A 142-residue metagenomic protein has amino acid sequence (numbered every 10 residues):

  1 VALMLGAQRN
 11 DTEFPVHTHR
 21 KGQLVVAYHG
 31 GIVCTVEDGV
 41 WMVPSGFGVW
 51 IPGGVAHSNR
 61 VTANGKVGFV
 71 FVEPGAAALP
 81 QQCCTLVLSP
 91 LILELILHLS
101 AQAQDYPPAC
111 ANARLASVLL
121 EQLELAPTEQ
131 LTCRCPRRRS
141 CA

Functional and structural regions predicted by a protein language model:
V1-L86: N-terminal regulatory/effector-sensing and dimerization cores that precede helix-turn-helix DNA-binding domains
V87-A142: An amphipathic alpha-helical interaction segment
